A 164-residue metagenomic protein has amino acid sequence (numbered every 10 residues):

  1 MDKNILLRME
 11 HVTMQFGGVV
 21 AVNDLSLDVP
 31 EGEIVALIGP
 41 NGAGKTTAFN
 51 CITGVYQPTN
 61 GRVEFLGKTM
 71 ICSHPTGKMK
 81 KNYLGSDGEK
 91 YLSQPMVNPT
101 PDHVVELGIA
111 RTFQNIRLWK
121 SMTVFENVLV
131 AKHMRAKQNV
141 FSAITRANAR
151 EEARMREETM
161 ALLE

Functional and structural regions predicted by a protein language model:
I38-P40: The feature captures the beta-strand-to-loop junction immediately N-terminal to the Walker
T46-T47: Conserved Walker
T53: Helix-to-loop junction immediately C-terminal to a conserved catalytic motif
G61-S73, M79-Q94, L107, L163-E164: Conserved ABC transporter NBD signature motif
M122-A143: Short coil-to-helix segment of the ABC ATPase nucleotide-binding domain corresponding to the Q-loop/switch region
V140-E164: Conserved ABC ATPase "signature" region
